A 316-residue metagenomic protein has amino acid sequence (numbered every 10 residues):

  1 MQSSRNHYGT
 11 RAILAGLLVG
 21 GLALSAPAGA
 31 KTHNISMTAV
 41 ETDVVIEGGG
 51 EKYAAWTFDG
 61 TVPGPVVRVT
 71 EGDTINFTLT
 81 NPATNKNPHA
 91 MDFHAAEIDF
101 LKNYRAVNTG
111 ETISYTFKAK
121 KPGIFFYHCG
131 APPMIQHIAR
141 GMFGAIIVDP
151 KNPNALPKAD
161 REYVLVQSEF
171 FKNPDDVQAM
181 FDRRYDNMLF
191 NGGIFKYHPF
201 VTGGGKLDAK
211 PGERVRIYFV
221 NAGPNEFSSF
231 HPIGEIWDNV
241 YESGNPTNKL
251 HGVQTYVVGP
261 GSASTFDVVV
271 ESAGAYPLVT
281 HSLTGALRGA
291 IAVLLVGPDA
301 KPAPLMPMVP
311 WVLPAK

Functional and structural regions predicted by a protein language model:
Q2-L14: Bacterial N-terminal signal peptides that target proteins for export
A12-A23: Bacterial N-terminal signal peptides
L24, A28-R105, T109-S114, V148 (+3 more regions): N-terminal, post-signal-peptide metal-ligating segments of extracellular/periplasmic oxidoreductases, dominated by
T32, E41, A139-P174, S243 (+3 more regions): Extracytoplasmic/periplasmic copper-protein system
G72-D73, E111, A119-F125, G212-E213 (+2 more regions): Short tyrosine-centred short linear motifs in exposed loops/low-complexity segments
A90-M91, G123-P133, E271-G285: Short, surface-exposed ligand- or partner-binding patches at beta-edge/loop junctions that are enriched in aromatics
F93, F100, R105-L156: Long, hydrophobic, well-ordered secondary-structure blocks that form the structural core and pocket-lining surfaces
D99-N103, P246-T265: A cross-kingdom feature marking solvent-exposed beta-strand/loop segments within repeated, beta-rich binding/scaffold
